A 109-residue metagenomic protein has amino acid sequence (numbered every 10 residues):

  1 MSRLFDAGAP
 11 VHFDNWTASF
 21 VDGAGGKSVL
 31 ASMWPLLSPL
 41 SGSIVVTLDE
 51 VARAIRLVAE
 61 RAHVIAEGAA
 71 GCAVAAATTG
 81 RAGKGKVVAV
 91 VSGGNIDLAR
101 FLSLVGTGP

Functional and structural regions predicted by a protein language model:
M1-P109: PLP-dependent amino-acid enzyme catalytic core
